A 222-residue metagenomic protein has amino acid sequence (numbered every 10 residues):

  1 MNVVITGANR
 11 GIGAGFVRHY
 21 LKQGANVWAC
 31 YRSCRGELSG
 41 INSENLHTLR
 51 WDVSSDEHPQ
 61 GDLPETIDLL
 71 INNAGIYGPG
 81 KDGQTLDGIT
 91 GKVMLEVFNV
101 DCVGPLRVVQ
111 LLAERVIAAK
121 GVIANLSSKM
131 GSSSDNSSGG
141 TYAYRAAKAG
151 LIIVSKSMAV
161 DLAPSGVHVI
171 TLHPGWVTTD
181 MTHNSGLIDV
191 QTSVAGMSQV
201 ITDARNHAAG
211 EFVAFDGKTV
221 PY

Functional and structural regions predicted by a protein language model:
I5-T6, N72, V122-S128, H168-H173: Structural signature of the Rossmann-like NAD(P)-dependent dehydrogenase/reductase core
A8-L21: N-terminal Rossmann NAD(P)H-binding glycine-rich loop of SDR-like oxidoreductase domains
Q23-L38: Conserved glycine-rich Rossmann-like NAD(P)H-binding loop of the short-chain dehydrogenase/reductase
R50-T66: Conserved Rossmann-fold cofactor-binding substructure of NAD(P)-dependent oxidoreductases
I71, P105-L112, V116, V154-S155: Hydrophobic positions on the long internal alpha-helix of Rossmann-like NAD(P)-dependent oxidoreductase domains
I76-G78, T85-F98, L106-R107, K120-A163: Catalytic loop of short-chain dehydrogenase/reductase
T171-P174, H183-Y222: C-terminal helical subdomain
